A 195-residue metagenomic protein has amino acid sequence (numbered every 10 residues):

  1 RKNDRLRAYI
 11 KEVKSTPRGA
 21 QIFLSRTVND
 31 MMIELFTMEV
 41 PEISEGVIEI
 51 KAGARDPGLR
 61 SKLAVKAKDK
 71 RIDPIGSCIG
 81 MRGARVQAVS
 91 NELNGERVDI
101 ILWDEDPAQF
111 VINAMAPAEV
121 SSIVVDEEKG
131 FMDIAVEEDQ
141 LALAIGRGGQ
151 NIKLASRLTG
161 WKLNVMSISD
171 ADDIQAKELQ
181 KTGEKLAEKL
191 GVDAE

Functional and structural regions predicted by a protein language model:
R1-E195: RNA-contacting regions in translation and RNA-metabolism proteins, encompassing KH/S1 modules where present
